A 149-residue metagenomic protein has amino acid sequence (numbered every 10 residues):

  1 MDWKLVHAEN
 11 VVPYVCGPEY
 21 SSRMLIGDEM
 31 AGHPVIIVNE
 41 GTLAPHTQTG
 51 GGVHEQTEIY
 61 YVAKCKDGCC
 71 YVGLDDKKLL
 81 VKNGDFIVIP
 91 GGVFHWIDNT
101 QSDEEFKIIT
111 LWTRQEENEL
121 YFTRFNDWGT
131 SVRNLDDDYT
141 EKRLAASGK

Functional and structural regions predicted by a protein language model:
M1-V35, A44, G50, R124-K149: A short, N-terminal "cap"/entry segment at the start of jelly-roll beta-barrel domains of the cupin/DSBH fold
S22, V38-T42, I59-Y61, K78 (+2 more regions): Conserved hydrophobic/aromatic beta-strand scaffold that supports enzyme active sites
M30-P34, L43-H46, C65-C69, R114 (+1 more regions): Short, charged/polar surface micro-motifs in flexible loops or helix N-caps
G32, N83, G91-Y121: Ligand-binding loop in jelly-roll beta-barrel domains
V35-I36, V53-E55, T100-S102: Short glycine/proline-enriched turns and hinge-like loops at secondary-structure junctions
I36-V38, T57, C69, F106-I108: Structural motif
H54-N83, V93, D98: A short beta-strand-loop-beta hairpin characteristic of the jelly-roll/cupin
